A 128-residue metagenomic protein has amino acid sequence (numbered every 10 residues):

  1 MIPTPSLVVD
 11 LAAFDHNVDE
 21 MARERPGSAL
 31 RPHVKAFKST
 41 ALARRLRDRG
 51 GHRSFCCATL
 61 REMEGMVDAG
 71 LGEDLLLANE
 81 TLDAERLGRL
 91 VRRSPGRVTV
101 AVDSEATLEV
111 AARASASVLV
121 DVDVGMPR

Functional and structural regions predicted by a protein language model:
M1-V9: Generic N-terminal amphipathic, Lys/Arg-enriched alpha-helix
V8-A13, D123: Poly-acidic low-complexity segments
L11-A13, R25, G65: Active-site anion-handling motifs in enzyme catalytic cores
L11-V18, T40, L60: Short, well-ordered alpha-helical scaffold segments within catalytic/effector domains
N17-R25: N-terminal signal-anchor module of multipass membrane proteins
L30-R128: Active-site-proximal beta-alpha core segment in soluble small-molecule metabolic enzymes
